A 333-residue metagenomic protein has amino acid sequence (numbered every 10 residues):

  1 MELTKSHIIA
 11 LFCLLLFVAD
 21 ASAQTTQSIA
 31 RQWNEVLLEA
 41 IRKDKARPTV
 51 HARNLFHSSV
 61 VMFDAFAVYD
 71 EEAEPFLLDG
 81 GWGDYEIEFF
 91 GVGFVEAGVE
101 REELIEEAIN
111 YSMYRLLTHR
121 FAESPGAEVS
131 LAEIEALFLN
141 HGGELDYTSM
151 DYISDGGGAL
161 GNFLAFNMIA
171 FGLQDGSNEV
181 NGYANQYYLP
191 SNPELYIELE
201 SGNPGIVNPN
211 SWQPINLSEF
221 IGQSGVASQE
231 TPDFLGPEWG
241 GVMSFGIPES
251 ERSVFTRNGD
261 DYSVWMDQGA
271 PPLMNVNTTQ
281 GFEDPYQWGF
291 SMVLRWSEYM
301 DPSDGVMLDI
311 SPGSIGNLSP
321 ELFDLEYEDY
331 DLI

Functional and structural regions predicted by a protein language model:
M1-T25: Bacterial Sec-dependent N-terminal signal peptides
Q24-I333: Acidic/polar surface patches and capping/hinge elements
